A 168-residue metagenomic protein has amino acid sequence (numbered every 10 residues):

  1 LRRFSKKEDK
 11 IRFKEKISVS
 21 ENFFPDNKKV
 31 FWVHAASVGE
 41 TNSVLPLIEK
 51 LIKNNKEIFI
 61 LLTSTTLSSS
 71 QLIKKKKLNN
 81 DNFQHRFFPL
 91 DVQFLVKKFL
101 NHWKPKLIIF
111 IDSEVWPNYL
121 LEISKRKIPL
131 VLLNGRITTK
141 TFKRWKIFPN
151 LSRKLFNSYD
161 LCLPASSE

Functional and structural regions predicted by a protein language model:
R2-E168: Active-site and donor-binding regions of nucleotide-sugar-utilizing enzymes
